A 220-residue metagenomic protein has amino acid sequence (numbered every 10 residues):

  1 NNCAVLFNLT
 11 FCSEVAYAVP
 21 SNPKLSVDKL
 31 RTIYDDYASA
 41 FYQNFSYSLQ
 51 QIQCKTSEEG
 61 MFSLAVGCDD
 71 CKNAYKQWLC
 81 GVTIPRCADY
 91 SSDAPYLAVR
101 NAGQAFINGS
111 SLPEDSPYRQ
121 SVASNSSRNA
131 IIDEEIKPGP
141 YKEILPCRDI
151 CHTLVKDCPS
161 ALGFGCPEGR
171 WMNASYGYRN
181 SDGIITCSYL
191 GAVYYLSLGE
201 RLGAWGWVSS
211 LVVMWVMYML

Functional and structural regions predicted by a protein language model:
N1-L196: Mature extracellular/luminal domains of secreted and GPI-anchored eukaryotic proteins, especially small
L198-L220: Cleavable C-terminal sorting propeptides in eukaryotic secreted/cell-surface proteins
